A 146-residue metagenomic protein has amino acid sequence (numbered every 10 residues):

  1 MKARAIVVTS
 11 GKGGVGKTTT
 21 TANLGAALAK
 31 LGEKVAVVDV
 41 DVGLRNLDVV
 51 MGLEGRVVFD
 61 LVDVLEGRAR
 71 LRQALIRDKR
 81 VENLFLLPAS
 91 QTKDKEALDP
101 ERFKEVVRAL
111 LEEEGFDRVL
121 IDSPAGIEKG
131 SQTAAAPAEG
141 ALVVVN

Functional and structural regions predicted by a protein language model:
K2-D41: Walker A/P-loop phosphate-binding motif and the immediately C-terminal alpha-helix
S10, D39, P88-Q91, S123 (+1 more regions): Flexible glycine-/small-residue-rich
T18, D99-P100, P124: A conditional alpha-helix N-cap/helix-loop micro-motif detector
K34-V35, V119, A141: Hydrophobic anchor at the start of a short beta-strand that flanks the dinucleotide cofactor-binding loop
V40-D117: P-loop/Walker-type NTP enzyme "switch/lid" segment
G115-G130: Glycine-rich phosphate-binding loop used to anchor ATP phosphates in small-molecule kinases, encompassing both
E128-N146: Inter-motif core of Ras-like GTPase G domains
